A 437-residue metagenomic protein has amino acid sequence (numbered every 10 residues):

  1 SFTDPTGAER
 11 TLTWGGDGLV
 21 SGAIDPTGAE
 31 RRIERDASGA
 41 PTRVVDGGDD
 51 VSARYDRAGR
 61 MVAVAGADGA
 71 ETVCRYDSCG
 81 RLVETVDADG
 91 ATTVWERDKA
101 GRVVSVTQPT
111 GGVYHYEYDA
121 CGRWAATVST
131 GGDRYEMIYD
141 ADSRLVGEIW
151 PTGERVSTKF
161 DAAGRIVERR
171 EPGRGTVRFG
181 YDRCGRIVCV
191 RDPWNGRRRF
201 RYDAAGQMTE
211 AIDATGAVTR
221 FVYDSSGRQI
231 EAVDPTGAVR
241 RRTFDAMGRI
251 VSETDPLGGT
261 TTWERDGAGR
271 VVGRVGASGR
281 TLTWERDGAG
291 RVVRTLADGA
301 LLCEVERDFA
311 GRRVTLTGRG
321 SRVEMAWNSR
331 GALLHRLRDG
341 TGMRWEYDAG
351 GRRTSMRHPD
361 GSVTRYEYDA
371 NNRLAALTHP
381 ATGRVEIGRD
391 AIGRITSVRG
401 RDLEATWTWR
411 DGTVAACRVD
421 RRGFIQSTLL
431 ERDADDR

Functional and structural regions predicted by a protein language model:
S1-D4, A8-D25, A29-G66, A70-D87 (+14 more regions): Beta-strand elements of repeat-based all-beta scaffolds
